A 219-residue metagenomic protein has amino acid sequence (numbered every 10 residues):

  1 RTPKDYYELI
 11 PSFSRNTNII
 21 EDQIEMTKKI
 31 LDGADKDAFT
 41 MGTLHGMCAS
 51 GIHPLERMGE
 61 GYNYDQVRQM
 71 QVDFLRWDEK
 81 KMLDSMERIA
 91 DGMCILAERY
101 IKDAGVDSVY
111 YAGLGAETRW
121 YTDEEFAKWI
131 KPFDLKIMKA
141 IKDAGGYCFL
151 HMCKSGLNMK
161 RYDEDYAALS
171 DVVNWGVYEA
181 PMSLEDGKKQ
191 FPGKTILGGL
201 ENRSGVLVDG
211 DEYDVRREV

Functional and structural regions predicted by a protein language model:
R1-N18: Alpha/beta catalytic barrel-like cores
S14-V219: Active-site loop segments of alpha/beta catalytic cores
